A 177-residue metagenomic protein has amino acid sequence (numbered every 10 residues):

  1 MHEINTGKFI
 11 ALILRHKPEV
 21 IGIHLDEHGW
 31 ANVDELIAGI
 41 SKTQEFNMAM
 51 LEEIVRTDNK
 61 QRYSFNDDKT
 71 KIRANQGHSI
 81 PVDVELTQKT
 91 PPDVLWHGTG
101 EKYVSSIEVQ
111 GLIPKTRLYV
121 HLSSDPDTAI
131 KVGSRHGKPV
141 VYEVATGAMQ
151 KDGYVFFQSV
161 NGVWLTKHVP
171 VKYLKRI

Functional and structural regions predicted by a protein language model:
H2-D34, G39: Positively charged, polyanion-binding regions of nucleic-acid-associated proteins
H16-E19, F46, M50-D67, H78-D93 (+1 more regions): ADP-ribosyltransferase catalytic core
A38-N47: Short, basic/low-complexity N-terminal boundary segments at the transition from targeting/disordered tails
T70-A74: Minor-groove-contacting beta-hairpin "wing" of winged helix-turn-helix DNA-binding domains
H97: Phosphate/diphosphate-binding glycine-rich loops and adjacent basic-rich segments that engage nucleotide
